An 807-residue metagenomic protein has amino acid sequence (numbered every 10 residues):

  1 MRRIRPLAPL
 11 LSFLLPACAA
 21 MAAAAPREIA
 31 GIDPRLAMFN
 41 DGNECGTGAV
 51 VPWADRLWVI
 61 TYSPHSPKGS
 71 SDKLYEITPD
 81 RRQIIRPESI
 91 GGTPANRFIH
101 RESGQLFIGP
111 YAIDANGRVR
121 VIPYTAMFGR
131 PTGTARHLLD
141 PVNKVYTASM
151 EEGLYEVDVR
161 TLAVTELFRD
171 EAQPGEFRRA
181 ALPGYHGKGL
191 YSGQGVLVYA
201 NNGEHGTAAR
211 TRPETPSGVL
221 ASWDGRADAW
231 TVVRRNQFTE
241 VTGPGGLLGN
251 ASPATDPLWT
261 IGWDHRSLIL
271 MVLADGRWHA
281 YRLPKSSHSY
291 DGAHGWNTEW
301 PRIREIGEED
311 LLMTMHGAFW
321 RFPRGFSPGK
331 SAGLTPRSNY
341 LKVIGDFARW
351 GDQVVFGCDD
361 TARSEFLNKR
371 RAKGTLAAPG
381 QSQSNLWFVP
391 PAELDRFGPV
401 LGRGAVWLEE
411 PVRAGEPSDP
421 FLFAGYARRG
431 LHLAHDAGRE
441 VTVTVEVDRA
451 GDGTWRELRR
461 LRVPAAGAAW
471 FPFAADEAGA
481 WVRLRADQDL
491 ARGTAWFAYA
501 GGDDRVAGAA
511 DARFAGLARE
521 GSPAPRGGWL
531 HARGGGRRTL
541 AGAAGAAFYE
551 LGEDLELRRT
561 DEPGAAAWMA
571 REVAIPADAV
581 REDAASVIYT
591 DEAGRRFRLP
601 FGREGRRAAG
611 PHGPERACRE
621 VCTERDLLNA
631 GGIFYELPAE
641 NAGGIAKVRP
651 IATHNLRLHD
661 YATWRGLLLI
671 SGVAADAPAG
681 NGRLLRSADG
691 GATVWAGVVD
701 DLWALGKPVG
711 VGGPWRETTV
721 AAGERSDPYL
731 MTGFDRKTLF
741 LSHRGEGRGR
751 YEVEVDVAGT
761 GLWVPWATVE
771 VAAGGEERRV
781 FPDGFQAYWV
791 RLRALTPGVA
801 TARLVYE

Functional and structural regions predicted by a protein language model:
L36-D72, G92-F98, L422, R429 (+1 more regions): Beta-strand-rich domains and repeat architectures in extracellular enzymes and scaffolds, especially beta-propellers
G42-A49, S89-S103, A126-N143, A172-Q194 (+7 more regions): Repeated scaffold domains used in trafficking and secretory/extracellular systems, primarily beta-propellers
W58-G92, G109-P123, D158, F168 (+1 more regions): Beta-propeller domains
P64-K68, I113, E152-G153, E204-T207 (+3 more regions): Short glycine/acidic-enriched loop and turn motifs that connect beta-strands
D72-P79, E156, R212-D228, L270-A274 (+3 more regions): Beta-propeller blade signature
I84-I90, R120-A126, T165-G175, W230-Q237 (+8 more regions): Beta-propeller fold detector
L258-T260, S267-L268, Y281-S327, F421-A424 (+2 more regions): Loop/turn-rich, solvent-exposed surfaces of beta-rich toroidal or solenoidal domains
A475-A491, P782-V799: Noncatalytic modules at the cell exterior or secretory-pathway interfaces, chiefly beta-strand-rich lectin/adhesion
